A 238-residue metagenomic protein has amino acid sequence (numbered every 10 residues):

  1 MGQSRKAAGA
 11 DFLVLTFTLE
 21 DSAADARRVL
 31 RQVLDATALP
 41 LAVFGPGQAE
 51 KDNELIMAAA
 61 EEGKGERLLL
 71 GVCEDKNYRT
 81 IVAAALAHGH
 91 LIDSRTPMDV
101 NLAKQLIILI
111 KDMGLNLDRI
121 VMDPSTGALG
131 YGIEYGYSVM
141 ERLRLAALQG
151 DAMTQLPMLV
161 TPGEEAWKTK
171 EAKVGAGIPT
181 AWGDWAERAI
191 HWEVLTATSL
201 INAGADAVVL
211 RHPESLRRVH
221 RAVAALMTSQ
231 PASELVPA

Functional and structural regions predicted by a protein language model:
M1-N101: Active-site beta->alpha loop and helix N-cap motifs at the rims of alpha/beta catalytic domains
Q3-A7, R28-V29, T126-L143, L235-A238: Short, charged N-terminal helix-start/capping segments
A7-T16, N116-R119, G150-P157, E234-A238: Flexible, glycine/charged-enriched surface loops at secondary-structure junctions
E20, E50, E54, E61-E62 (+8 more regions): Glutamate identity and glutamate-enriched acidic tracts
A23-Q48, M57-G65, E141-V160, V219 (+1 more regions): Alpha-helix-loop-beta-strand connector modules within alpha/beta enzyme cores
G45-N53, P162-W167, E193-V208, A224-A238: Repeat-unit-sized solenoid/scaffold elements
E66-R67, L91-I92, T180-G183, A224-A225 (+1 more regions): A short, structure-level motif marking secondary-structure boundaries and short turns
K76-V219: Catalytic alpha/beta core domains of metabolic enzymes, predominantly
